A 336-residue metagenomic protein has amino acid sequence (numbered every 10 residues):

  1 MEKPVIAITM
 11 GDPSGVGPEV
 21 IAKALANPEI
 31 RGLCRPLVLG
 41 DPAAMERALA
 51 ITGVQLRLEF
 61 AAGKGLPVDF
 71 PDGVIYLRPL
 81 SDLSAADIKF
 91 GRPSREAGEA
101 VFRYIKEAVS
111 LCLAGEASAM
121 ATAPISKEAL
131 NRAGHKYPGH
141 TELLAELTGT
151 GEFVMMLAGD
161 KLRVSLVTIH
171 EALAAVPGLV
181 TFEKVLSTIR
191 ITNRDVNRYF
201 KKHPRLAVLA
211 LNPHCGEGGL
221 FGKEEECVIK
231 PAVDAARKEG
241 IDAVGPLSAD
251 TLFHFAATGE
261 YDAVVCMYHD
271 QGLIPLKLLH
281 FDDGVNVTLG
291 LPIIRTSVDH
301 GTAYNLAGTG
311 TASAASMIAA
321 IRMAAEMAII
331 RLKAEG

Functional and structural regions predicted by a protein language model:
M1-H140, E183-M267, Q271-K277, F281-N286 (+3 more regions): Contiguous, glycine/small-aliphatic-enriched amphipathic segments in soluble metabolic enzymes
V68, L157-L179, E183-L186: Ligand-binding beta-strand-loop-alpha-helix segment within the catalytic cores of soluble metabolic enzymes
E128-R132, E152-V154, R163-L166, L173-A175 (+1 more regions): Short, well-ordered, mixed-charge alpha-helical segments that flank or form enzyme active sites
E146-L162, L291-N305: Short, flexible loop segments at boundaries between secondary-structure elements
